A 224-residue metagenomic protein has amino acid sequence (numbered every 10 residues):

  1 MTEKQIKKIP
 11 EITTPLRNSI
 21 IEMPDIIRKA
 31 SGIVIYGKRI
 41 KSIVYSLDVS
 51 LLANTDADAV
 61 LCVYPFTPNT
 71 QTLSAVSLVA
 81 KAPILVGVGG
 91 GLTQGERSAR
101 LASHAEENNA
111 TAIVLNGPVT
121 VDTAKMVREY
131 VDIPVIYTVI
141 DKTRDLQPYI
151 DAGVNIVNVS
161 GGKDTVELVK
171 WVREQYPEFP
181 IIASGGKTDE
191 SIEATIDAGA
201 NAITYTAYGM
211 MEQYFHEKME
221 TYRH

Functional and structural regions predicted by a protein language model:
M1-I84, G90-E96, E107: Conserved N-terminal beta1-alpha1 strand-loop-helix module at the mouth
Q5-K8, M126, Y130, V172 (+2 more regions): C-terminal helical cap(s) of enzyme catalytic domains, especially alpha/beta-barrels
G32, V79-G90, R128-T138, R173-S184: Short beta-strand/loop segments at the ligand-binding rim of alpha/beta enzyme cores
K38-K41, A59-F66, G87-Q94, N108-V119 (+3 more regions): Catalytic beta/alpha-barrel core
D56-A57, A80-P83, N108-T111, V131-P134 (+3 more regions): Glycine-enriched alpha-helix->loop->beta-strand junction motifs that scaffold or abut catalytic
P68-L85, G90-E107, P118-Y130, K142-P148 (+1 more regions): N-terminal active-site wall of soluble small-molecule enzyme domains
E96-A105, R144-A152, K187-Y205: Catalytic cores of alpha/beta
N109-V119, N155-L168, A198-E220: Glycine-rich phosphate-binding active-site loops on the catalytic face of alpha/beta enzymes
